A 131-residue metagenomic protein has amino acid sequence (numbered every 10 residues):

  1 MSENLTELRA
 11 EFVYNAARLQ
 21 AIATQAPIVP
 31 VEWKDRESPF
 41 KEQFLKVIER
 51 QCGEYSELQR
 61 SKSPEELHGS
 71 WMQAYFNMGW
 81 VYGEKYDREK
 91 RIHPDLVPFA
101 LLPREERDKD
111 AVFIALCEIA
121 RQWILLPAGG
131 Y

Functional and structural regions predicted by a protein language model:
M1-Y131: Alpha-helical propensity feature that highlights long, continuous alpha-helices across diverse contexts
